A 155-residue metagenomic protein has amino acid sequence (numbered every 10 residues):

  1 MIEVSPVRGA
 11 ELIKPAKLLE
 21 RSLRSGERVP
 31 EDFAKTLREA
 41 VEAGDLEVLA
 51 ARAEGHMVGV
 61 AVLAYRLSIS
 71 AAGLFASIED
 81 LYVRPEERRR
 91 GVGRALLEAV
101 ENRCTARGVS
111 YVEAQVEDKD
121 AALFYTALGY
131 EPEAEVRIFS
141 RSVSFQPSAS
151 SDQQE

Functional and structural regions predicted by a protein language model:
M1-A10, V143-S148, D152-E155: Conserved N-terminal entry element of GNAT/NAT acetyltransferase domains
I2, P6-G73, E79, K119 (+2 more regions): Acetyl-CoA-dependent GNAT
E3, Y111-E113: Residues at or immediately flanking beta-strands
S25, N102-A106: Conserved amphipathic alpha-helical interaction elements at protein-protein interfaces in regulatory, energy-coupling
L46, R107-V109: Short, high-confidence coil segments that cap the C-terminus of an alpha-helix and link into the following beta-strand
A53-G55, E86-E87, S142-S144: Short loop segments at secondary-structure junctions
V83, R89-N102, A127: Conserved acetyl-CoA-binding loop-helix of GNAT-fold acetyltransferases
R94, S110, E117-E135, S140-R141: Conserved active-site alpha-helix within GNAT-family acetyltransferase domains
